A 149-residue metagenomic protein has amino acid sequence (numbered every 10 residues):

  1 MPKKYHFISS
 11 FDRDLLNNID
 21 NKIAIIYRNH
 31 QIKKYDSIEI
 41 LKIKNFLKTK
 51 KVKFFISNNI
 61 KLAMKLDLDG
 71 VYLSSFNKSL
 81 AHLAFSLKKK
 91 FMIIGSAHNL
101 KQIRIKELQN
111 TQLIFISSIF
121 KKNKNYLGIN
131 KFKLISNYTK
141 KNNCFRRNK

Functional and structural regions predicted by a protein language model:
M1-L80, F85-Q112, K140: Conserved N-terminal beta1-alpha1 strand-loop-helix module at the mouth
V71-L83, L113-N130, R147-K149: Glycine-rich phosphate-binding active-site loops on the catalytic face of alpha/beta enzymes
G95-N99, N110, G128-K149: Glycine-rich adenosine-cofactor-binding loop
